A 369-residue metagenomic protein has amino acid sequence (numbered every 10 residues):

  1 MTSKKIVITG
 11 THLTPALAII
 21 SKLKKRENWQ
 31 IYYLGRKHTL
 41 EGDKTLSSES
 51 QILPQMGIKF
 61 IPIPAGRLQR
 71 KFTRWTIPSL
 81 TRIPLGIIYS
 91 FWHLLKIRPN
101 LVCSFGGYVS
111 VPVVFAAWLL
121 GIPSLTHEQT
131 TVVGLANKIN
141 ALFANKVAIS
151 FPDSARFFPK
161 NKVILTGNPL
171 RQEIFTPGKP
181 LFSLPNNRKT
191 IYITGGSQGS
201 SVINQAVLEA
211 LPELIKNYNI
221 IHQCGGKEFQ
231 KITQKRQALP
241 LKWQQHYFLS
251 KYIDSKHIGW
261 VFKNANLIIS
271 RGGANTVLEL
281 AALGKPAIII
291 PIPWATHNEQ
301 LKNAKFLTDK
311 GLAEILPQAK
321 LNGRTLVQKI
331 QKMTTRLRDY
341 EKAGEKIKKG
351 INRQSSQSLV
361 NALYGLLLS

Functional and structural regions predicted by a protein language model:
T2-K5, Q30, K59, W118-K179: Active-site-proximal region of nucleotide-activated glycan assembly enzymes, centered on histidine/acidic-rich loops
S3, V7-I8, W29-L80, G226-E228 (+1 more regions): Conserved nucleotide-sugar phosphate-binding/catalytic loop shared by glycosyltransferases and other
K25-R26, Y89-C103, V109-L125, K138-L142: Glycosyltransferases and closely related glycan-assembly transferases that use nucleotide-activated donors
T39-S47, K179, L184-L267, L301-A304 (+1 more regions): Donor-nucleotide binding loops and adjacent catalytic segments primarily of GT-B fold Leloir glycosyltransferases
L68-L101: An amphipathic, basic-hydrophobic alpha-helix
P99-L101, F262-L278, K285: Acidic donor-binding loop of glycosyltransferase active sites
E314, A319-I351, S369: Conserved donor-nucleotide binding/catalytic region of nucleotide-linked donor-dependent transferases
N352-S369: C-terminal alpha-helical cap of glycosyltransferases
